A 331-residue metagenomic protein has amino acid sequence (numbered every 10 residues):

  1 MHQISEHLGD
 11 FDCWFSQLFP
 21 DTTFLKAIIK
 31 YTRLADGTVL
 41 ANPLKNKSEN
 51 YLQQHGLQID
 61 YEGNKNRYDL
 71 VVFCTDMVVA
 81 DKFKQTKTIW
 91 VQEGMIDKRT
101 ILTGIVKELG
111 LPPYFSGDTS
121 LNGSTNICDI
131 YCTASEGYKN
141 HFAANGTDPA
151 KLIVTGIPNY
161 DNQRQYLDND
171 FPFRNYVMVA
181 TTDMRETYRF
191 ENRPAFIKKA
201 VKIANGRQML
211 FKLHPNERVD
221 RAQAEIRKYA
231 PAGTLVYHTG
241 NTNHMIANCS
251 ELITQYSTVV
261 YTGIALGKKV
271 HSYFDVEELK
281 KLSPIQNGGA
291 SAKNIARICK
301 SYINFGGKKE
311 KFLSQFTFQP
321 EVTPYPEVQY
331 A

Functional and structural regions predicted by a protein language model:
M1-N162, V260: Active-site and donor-binding regions of nucleotide-sugar-utilizing enzymes
Q3-L8, V154-I226: Conserved catalytic-core segment of nucleotide-activated headgroup transferases in glycan assembly
F19-P20, T32-N42, A204-T239: Catalytic donor nucleotide-activated moiety binding site of glycosyltransferases and closely related
F24-K26, K98-V106, N162-L167, M245-A247 (+2 more regions): Short, charged, surface-exposed secondary-structure boundary motifs
V78-A80, M95-D97, D183-E191, N216-R218 (+2 more regions): Short acidic, S/G/P-rich loop/turn micro-motifs used as interaction or catalytic elements
K82-W90, D97, H238-S283: A donor-sugar binding/catalytic signature common to diverse glycosyltransferases and related nucleotide-sugar
N126-Y131, Q208, N248-E251: Short active-site oxyanion
L282-A331: C-terminal amphipathic helix plus adjacent low-complexity, charged tail appended to glycosyltransferase catalytic
